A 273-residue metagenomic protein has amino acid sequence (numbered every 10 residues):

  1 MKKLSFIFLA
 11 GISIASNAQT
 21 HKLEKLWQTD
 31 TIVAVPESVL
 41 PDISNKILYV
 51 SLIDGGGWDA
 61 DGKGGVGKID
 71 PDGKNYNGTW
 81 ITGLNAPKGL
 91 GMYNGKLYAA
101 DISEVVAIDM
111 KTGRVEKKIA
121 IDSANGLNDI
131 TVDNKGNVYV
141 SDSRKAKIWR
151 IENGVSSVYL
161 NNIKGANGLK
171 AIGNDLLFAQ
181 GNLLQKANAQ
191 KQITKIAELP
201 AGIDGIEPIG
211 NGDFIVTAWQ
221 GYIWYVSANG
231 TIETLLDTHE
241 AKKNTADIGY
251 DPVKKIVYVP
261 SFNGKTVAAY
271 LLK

Functional and structural regions predicted by a protein language model:
M1-E24: Bacterial Sec-dependent N-terminal signal peptides
L23-D30, K74-I81, R114-A120, V155-N161 (+2 more regions): A short beta-strand motif characteristic of beta-propeller blades
V33-N45, D61-K63, T82-G95, D122-V138 (+4 more regions): Beta-rich, blade/repeat-based domains predominating in secreted/periplasmic proteins but also intracellular
S51, A100, S141, A179 (+2 more regions): Residue-level marker for isolated small/hydroxyl-bearing positions within beta-strands of beta-sheet-rich domains
D54-W58, E104, K145-A146, L183-Q185 (+1 more regions): Short glycine/acidic-enriched loop and turn motifs that connect beta-strands
I69-G73, D109-R114, I151-V155, A187-Q192 (+2 more regions): Short loop/turn segments that connect beta-strands within beta-propeller blades
K96-I151: Hydrophobic alpha-helical segments and helix pairs
D247-K273: Blade-level signature of beta-propeller repeat domains, shared across WD40, Kelch, NHL, RCC1 and BNR/Asp-box propellers
